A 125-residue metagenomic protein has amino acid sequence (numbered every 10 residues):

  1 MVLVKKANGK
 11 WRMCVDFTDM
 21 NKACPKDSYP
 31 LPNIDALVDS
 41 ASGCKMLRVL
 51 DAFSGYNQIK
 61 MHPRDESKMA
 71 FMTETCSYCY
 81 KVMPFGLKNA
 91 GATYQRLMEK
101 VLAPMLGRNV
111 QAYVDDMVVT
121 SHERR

Functional and structural regions predicted by a protein language model:
M1-R125: Retroelement reverse transcriptase polymerase core
